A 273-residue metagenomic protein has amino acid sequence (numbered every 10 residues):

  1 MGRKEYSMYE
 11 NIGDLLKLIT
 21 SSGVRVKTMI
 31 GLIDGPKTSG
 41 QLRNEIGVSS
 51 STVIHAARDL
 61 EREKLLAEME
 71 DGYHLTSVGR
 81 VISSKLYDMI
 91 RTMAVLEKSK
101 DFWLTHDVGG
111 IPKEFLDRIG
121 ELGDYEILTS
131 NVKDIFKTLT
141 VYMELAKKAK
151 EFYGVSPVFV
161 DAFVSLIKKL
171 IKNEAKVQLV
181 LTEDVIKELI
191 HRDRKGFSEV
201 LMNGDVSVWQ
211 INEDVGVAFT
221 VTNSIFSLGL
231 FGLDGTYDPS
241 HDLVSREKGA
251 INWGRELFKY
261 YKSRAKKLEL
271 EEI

Functional and structural regions predicted by a protein language model:
G2-K37, Q41, E45-E68, V81-Y87 (+3 more regions): PLD/PLD-like phosphodiesterase catalytic module centered on the HKD motif
G13, K100-L179: PLD-like (HKD) phosphodiesterase/transphosphatidyltransferase domain
Y73-L75, V221: Short beta-strand element of the conserved SAM-dependent methyltransferase core
T76, V155, G229-L230: Beta-strand residues in well-ordered beta-sheet regions across diverse protein folds
T76, V160, T182: Residue-level signal for threonine
